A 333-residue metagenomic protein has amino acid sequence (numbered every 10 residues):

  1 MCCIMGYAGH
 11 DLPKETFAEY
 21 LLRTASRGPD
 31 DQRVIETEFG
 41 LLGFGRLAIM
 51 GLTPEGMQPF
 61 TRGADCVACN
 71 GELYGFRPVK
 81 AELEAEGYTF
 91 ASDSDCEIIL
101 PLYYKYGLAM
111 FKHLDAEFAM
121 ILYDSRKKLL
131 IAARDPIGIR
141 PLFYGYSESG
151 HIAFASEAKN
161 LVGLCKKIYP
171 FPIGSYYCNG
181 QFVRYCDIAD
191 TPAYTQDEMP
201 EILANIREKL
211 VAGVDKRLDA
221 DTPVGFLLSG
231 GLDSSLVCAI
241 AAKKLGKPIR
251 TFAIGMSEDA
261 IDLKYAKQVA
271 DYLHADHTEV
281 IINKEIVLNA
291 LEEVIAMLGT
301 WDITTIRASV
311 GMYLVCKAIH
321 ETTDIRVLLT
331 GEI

Functional and structural regions predicted by a protein language model:
C3-H10, F17-P29, C66, F76-E97 (+1 more regions): N-terminal segments that mediate ammonia production and transfer in glutamine-dependent amidotransferase systems
A8-K14, A85, K105, R126-L142 (+2 more regions): ATP-dependent adenylate-handling active sites, centered on carboxylate activation for C-N bond formation
G28, G71, I99, Y177 (+3 more regions): Residue-level signal for inorganic ion chemistry
G40, D65-V67, I152, R326-V327: Structural motif
L41-R46, C66-N70, A132-A133: Active-site-proximal beta-strand elements of phosphoester/diester hydrolases
G43, I121, I131, A153 (+5 more regions): Hydrophobic/aromatic beta-strand patches that form the interior of the parallel beta-sheet core in alpha/beta enzyme
G43-P54, P136: Short Ser/Thr-interspersed hydrophobic loop/turn segments at strand-loop and sheet-helix junctions that line or gate
I49-A68, E117-I121, G163-P170, A212 (+2 more regions): Acidic loop->beta-strand submotif enriched in PP2C/PPM serine/threonine phosphatases
